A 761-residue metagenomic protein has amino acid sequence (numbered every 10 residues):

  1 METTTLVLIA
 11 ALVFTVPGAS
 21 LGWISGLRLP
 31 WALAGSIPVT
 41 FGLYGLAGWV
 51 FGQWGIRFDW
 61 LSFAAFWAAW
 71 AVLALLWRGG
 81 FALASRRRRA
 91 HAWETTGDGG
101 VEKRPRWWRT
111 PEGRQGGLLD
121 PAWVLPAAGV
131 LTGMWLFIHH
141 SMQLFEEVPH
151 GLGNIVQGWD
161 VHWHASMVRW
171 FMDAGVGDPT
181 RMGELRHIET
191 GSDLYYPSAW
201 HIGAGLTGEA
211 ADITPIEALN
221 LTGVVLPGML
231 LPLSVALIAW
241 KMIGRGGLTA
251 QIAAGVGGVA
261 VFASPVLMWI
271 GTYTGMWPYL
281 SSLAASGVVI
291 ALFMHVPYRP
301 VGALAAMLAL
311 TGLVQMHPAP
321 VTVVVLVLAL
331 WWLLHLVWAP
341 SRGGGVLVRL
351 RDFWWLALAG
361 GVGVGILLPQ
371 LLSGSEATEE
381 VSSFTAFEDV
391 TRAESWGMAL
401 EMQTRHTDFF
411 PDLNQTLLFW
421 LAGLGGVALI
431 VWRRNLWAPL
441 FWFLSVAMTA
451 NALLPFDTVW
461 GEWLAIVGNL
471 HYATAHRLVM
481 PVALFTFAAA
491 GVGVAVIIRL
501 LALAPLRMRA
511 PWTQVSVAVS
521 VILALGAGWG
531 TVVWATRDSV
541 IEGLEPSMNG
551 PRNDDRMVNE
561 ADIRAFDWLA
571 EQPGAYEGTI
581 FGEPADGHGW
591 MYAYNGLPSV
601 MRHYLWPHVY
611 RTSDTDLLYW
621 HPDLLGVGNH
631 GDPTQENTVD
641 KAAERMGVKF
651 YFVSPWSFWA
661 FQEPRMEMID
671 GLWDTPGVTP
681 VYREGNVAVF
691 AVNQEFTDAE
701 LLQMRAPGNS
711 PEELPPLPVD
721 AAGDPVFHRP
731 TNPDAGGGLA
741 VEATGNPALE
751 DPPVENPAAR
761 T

Functional and structural regions predicted by a protein language model:
M1-A122: Membrane-embedded, hydrophobic transmembrane alpha-helices
I9-T15, G22, G526-T761: Extracytoplasmic
L43-G45, L136-F145, A174-G175, A254-T272 (+5 more regions): Membrane-interface helix-loop junctions at the exits of transmembrane helices
W54-F63, P149-D160, D212, M268-S281 (+5 more regions): Membrane-helix boundary/interfacial segments in multi-pass membrane proteins
L125, G133-A284, L544-R556: Active-site lumenal/periplasmic loops and adjacent helix-entry segments of GT-C-fold, multi-pass membrane
W159, Y195-Y196, R351-V431: Periplasmic/ER-lumenal interhelical loops and adjacent helix-loop junctions in multi-pass membrane proteins
G247-T249, R342-W354, G425-W460, R507-P511: Membrane-interface helix-loop-helix junctions at transmembrane boundaries of multi-pass membrane enzymes, predominantly
H295-T311: Short hydrophobic alpha-helices at membrane interfaces in multi-pass membrane enzymes
